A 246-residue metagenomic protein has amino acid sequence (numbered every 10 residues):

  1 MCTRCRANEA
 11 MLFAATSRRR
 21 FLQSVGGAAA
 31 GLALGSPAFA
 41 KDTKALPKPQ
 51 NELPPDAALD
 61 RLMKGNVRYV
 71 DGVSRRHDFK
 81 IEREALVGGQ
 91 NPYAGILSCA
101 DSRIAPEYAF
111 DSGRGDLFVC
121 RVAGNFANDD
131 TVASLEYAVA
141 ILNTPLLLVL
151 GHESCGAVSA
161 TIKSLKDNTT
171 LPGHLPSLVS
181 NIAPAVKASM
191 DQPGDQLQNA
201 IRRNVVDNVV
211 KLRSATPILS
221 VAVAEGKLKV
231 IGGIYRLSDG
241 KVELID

Functional and structural regions predicted by a protein language model:
M1-T16: N-terminal secretory signal peptides
F13-L22, S36: Twin-arginine (Tat) signal peptide motif
L22-A29, K41-N91, G115, G124-T144 (+1 more regions): Divalent-metal-activated hydrolytic enzyme cores
L32-A40: Short hydrophobic alpha-helical membrane-anchoring segments
L97-C99, R121, L148-H152, I231-R236: Short beta-strand segments
A100-N125, D130: Active-site cofactor/substrate anionic-group-binding motifs, chiefly glycine- and Lys/Arg-rich phosphate-binding loops
S102-R103, E153-A157: Gly/Ser/Thr-rich loops at beta-strand to alpha-helix junctions that form or flank small-molecule/cofactor-binding
